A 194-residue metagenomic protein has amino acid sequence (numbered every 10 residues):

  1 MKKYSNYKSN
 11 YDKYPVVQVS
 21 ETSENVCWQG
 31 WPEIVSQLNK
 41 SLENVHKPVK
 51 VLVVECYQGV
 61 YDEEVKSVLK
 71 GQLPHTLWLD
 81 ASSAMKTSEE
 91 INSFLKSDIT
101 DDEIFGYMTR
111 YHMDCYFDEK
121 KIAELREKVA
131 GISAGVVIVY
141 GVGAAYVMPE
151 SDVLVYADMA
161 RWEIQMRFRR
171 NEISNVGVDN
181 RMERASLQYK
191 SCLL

Functional and structural regions predicted by a protein language model:
K2-V17, A144-A145, R170-L194: Small-molecule kinase domains that catalyze NTP-dependent phosphoryl transfer to phosphate-bearing small molecules
Y4-E33, P74-V136: ATP-dependent small-molecule kinase phosphotransfer cores that center on conserved nucleotide phosphate-binding segments
E21-G71: Glycine-rich P-loop/Walker A and Walker A-like loops and their local beta1-loop-alpha1 context in P-loop NTPases
Q29-N39, V65-K66, E119-E127, M182-L194: Well-ordered, non-membrane alpha-helical segments in soluble/globular domains
V51-E55, T76-A81, V137-Y140, Y156: A structural signal for short, well-ordered beta-strand segments and their strand-loop junctions that often border
G59-V60, A84-K86, A144-A145, W162: Short, catalytically relevant binding-site loops at active-site mouths
Q72-L73, A123-G177: ATP-dependent NMP and nucleoside kinases share a basic, alpha-helical "lid"
W78, D102-F105, R161-M166, V178-E183: Glycine-rich loops and low-complexity Gly/Arg-rich segments that provide flexible linkers or classic glycine-based
